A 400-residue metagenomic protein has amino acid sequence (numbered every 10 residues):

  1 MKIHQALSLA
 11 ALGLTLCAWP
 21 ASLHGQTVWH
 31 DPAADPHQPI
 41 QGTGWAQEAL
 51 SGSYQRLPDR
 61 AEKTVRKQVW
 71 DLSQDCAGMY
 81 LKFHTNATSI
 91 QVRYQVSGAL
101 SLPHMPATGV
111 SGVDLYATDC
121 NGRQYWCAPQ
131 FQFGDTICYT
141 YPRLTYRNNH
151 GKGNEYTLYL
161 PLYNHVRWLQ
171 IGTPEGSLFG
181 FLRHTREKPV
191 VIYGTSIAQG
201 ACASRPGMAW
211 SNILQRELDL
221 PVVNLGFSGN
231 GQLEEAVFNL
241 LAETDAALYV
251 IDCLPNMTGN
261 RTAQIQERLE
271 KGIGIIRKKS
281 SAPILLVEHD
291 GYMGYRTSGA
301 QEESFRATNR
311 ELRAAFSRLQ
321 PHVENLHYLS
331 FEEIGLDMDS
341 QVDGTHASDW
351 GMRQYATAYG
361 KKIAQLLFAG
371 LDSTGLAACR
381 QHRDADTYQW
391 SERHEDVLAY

Functional and structural regions predicted by a protein language model:
S8-A18: Bacterial N-terminal signal peptides
G13, A21-P189, Q365-Y400: N-terminal secretory targeting modules
L102-H104, G200-M208, E302-R306: Glycine- and acidic-residue-enriched helix-capping/strand-helix junction motifs
E187-S211, S228: Catalytic nucleophile-elbow at a beta strand-turn-alpha helix junction centered on a G-D-S/GDSL motif, marking
C202, P206, L214, G231-K271 (+2 more regions): Oxyanion-hole/transition-state-stabilizing segment in secreted/luminal serine hydrolases and related acyltransferases
S211-N224, S317: Short helix-loop-beta junction
Q266, D349-I363: Short, amphipathic alpha-helical "lid/cap" segments that border enzyme active or binding sites
Y292-E332: Substrate-gating cap/lid alpha-helix
